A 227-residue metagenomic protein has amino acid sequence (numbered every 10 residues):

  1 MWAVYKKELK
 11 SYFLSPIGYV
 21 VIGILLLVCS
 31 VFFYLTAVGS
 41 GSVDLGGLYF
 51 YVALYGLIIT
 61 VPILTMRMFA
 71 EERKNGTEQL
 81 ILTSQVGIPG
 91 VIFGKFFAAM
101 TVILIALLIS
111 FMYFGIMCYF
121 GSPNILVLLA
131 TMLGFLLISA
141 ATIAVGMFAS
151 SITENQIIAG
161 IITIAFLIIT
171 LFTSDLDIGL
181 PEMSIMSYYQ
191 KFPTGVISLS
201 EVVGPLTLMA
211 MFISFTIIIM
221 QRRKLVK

Functional and structural regions predicted by a protein language model:
M1-G18: Aromatic- and glycine-rich beta-strand/loop motifs that create alpha-glucan
P16-T36, V52-L64, I162-I169, M211: Hydrophobic alpha-helical transmembrane segments of multi-pass membrane transport/permease proteins
F32-T36, G41-L48, V52, G56 (+1 more regions): Secretory targeting signals
V38-G46, A165-K227: Terminal transmembrane helical anchor/hairpin motif
L45-L48, I63-L82: Transmembrane helix boundary and interhelical loop/hinge segments in multi-pass membrane proteins
V61-T65, Y113, A144-V145, F215-T216: Hydrophobic/aromatic residues in alpha-helical transmembrane segments
P89-F93, A149: Alpha-helix N-cap/helix-start motif at helix boundaries, enriched for small hydrophobics
